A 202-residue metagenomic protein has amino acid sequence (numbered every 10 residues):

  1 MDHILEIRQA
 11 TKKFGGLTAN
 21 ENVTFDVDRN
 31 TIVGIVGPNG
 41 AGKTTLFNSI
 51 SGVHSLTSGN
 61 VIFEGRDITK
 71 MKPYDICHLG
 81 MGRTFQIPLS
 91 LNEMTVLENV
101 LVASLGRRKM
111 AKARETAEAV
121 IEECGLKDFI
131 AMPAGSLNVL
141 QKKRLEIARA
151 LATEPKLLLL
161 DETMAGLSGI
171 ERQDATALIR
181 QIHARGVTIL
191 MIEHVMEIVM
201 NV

Functional and structural regions predicted by a protein language model:
D2-V202: Glycine-rich phosphate-binding loops of nucleotide-dependent enzymes
